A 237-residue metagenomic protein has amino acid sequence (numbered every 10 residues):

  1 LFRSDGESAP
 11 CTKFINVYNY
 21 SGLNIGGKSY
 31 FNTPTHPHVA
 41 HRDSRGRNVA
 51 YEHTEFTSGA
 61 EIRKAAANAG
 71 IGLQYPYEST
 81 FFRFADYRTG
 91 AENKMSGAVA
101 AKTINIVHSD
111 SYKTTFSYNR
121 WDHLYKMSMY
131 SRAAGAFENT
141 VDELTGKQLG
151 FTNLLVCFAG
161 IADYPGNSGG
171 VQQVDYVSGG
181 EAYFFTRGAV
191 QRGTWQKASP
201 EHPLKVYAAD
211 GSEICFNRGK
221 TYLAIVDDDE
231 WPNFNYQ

Functional and structural regions predicted by a protein language model:
F2-Q237: A surface/extracellular/periplasmic glyco- and lipid-processing/surface-interacting theme
